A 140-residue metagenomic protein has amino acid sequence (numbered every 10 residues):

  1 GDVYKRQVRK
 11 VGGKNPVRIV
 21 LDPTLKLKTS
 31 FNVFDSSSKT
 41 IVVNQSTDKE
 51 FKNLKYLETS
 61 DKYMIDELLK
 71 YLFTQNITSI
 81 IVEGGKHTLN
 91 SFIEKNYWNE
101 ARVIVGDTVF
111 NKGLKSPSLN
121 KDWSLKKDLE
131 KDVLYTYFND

Functional and structural regions predicted by a protein language model:
D2-D140: Enzymes that bind and transform nitrogen-containing heteroaromatic metabolites
